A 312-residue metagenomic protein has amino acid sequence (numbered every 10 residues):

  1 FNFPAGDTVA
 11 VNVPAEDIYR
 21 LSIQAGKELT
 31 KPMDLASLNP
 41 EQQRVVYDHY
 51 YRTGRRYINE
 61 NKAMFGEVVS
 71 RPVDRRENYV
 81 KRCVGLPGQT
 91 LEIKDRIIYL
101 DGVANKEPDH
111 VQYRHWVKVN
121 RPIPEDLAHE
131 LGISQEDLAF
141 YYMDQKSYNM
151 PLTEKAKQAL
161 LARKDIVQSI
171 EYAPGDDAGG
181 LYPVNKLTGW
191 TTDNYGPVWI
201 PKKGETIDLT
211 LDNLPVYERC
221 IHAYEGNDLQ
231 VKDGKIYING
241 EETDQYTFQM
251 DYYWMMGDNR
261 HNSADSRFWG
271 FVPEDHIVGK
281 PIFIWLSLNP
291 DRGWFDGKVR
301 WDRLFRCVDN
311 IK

Functional and structural regions predicted by a protein language model:
F1-K312: Extended hydrophobic leader/signal-anchor segments used for secretion and membrane insertion
